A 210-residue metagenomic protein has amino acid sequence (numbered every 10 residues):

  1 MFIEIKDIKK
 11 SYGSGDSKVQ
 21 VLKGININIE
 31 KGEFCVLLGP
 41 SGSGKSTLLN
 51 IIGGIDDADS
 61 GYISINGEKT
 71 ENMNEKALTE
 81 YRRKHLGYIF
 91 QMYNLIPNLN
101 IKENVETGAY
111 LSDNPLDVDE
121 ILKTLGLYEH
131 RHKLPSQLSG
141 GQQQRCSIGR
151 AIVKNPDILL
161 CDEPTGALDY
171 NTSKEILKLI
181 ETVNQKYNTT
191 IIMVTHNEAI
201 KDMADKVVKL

Functional and structural regions predicted by a protein language model:
S17, T70-G87: ABC ATPase NBD coupling module
G53: Helix-to-loop junction immediately C-terminal to a conserved catalytic motif
G61-K69: Conserved ABC transporter NBD signature motif
L99-E106: Short coil-to-helix segment of the ABC ATPase nucleotide-binding domain corresponding to the Q-loop/switch region
L134-Q144: Conserved ABC ATPase signature
V153-D157: A short, proline-enriched helix->beta-strand linker immediately N-terminal to the Walker B motif in ABC-type P-loop
L159-D162: Catalytic Walker B motif of ABC-type/P-loop ATPase nucleotide-binding domains
